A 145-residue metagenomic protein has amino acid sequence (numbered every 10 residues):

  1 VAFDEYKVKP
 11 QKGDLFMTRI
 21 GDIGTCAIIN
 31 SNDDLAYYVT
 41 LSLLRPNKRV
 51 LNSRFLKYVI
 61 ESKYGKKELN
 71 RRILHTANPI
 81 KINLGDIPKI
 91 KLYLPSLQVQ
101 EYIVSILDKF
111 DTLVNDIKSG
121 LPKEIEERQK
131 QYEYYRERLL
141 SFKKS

Functional and structural regions predicted by a protein language model:
V1-S145: Charged, alpha-helix-forming regions
